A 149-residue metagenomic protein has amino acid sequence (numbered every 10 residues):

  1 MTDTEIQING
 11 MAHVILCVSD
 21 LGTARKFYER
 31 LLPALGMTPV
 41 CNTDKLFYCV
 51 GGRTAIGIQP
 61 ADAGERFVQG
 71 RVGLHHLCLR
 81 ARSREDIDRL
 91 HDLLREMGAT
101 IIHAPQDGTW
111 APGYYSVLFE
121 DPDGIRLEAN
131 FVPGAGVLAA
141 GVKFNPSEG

Functional and structural regions predicted by a protein language model:
M1-R25, L77, P133-G149: N-terminal beta-strand motif that seeds the catalytic metal site of vicinal oxygen chelate
D3-E5, V50-D92, M97: Long, continuous compositionally biased terminal/linker segments
I15-G57: Core segments of cupin and vicinal oxygen chelate
V18-T23, C78-D123: Vicinal oxygen chelate
D44-C49, W110-A111, A135, A140: Short secondary-structure capping/turn micro-motifs that flank functional sites
A111-P112, L118, A129-G136: Short beta->alpha transition motifs characteristic of CBS
R126: Glycine-rich acetyl-CoA-binding "A-motif" of GNAT/NAT acetyltransferases
